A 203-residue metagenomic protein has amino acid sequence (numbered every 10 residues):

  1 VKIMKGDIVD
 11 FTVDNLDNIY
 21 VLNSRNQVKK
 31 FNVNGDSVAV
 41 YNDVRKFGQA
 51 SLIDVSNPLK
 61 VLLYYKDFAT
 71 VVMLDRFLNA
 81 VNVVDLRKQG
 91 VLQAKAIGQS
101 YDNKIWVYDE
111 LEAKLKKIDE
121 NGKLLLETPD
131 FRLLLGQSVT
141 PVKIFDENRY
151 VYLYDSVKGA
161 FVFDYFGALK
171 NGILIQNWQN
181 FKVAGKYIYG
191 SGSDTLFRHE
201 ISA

Functional and structural regions predicted by a protein language model:
V1-A203: Eukaryotic scaffold repeat domains enriched in small/polar residues
